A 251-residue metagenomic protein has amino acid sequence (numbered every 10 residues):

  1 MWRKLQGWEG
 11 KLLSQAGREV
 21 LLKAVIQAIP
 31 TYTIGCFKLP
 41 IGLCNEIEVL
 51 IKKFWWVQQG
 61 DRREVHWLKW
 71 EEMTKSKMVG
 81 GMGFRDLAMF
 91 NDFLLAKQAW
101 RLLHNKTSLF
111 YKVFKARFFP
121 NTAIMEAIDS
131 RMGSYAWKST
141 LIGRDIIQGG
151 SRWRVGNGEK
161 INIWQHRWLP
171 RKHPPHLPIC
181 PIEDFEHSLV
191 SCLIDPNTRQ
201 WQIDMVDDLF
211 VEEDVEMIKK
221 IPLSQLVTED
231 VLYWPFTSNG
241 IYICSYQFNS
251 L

Functional and structural regions predicted by a protein language model:
M1-L251: A helix-boundary/hinge signal
